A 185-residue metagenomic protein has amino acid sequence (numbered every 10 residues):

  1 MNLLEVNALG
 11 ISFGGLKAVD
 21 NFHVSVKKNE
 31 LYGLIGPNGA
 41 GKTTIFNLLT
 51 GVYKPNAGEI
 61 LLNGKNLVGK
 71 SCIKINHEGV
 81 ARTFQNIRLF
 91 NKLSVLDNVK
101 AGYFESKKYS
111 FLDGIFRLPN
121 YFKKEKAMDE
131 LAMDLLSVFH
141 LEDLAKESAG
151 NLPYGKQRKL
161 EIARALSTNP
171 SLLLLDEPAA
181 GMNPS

Functional and structural regions predicted by a protein language model:
M1-S185: Glycine-rich phosphate-binding loops of nucleotide-dependent enzymes
